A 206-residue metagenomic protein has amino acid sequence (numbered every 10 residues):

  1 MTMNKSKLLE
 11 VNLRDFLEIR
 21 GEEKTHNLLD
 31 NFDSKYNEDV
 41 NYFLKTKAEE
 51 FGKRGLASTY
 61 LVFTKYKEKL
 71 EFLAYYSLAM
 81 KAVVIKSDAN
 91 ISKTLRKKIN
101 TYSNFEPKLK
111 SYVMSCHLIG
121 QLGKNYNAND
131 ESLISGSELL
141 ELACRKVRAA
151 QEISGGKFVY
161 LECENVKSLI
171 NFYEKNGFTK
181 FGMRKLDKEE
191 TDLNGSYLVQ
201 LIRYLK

Functional and structural regions predicted by a protein language model:
M1-D130, R145-Y160, E164, I170-K206: Non-catalytic substrate-recognition and accessory regions of acyl/acetyltransferase enzymes
E131-A143: Glycine-rich acyl-CoA binding loop
L139, S168-L169: Conserved short alpha-helix immediately C-terminal to the canonical SAM/SAH-binding motif I of Rossmann-like
